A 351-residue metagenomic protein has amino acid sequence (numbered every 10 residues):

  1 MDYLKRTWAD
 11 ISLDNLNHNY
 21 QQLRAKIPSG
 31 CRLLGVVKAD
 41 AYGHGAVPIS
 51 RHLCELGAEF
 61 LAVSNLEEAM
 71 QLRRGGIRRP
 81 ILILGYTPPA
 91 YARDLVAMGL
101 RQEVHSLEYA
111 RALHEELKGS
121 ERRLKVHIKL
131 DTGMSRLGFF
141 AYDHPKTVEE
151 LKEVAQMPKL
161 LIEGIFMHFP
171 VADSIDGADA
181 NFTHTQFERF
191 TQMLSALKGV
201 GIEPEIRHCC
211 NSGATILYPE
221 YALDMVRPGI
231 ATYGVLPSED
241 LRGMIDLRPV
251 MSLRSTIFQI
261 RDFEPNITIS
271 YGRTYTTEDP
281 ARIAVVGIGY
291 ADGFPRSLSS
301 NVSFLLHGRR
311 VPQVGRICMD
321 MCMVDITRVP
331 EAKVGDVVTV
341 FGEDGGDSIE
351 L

Functional and structural regions predicted by a protein language model:
M1-R101, E115, L161: A charged N-terminal "starter" segment
L4-K5, A39-L56, M98, A110-R111 (+3 more regions): Active-site loop/helix belt of alpha/beta enzymes
L16, K38, L72, S106 (+7 more regions): Conserved, mostly hydrophobic/aromatic
G30, I202-I206, S348-L351: Flexible, glycine/charged-enriched surface loops at secondary-structure junctions
L34, K125-H127, G164, P312: Hydrophobic "anchor" residues on beta-strands that sit immediately upstream of conserved functional sites
R78-T87, R101-H105, R122-K129, V226-R227: Short hydrophobic/aromatic-enriched beta-strand-loop microsegments
I83, I162, I257, Q313-V314: A structural signal for short, hydrophobic beta-strand segments that form beta-sheets in beta-rich/all-beta domains
I260-L351: C-terminal accessory subdomain/extension
